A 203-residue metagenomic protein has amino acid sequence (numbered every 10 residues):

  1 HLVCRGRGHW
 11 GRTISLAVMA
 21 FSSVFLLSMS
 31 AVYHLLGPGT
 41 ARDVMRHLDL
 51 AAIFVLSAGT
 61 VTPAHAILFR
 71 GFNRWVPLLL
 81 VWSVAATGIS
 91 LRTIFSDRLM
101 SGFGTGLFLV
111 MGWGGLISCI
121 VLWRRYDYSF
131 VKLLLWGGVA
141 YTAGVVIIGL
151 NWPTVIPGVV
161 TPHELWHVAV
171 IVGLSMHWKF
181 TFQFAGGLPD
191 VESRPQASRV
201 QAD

Functional and structural regions predicted by a protein language model:
H1-D203: Multi-pass alpha-helical transmembrane bundles in non-GPCR membrane proteins that perform intramembrane catalysis
